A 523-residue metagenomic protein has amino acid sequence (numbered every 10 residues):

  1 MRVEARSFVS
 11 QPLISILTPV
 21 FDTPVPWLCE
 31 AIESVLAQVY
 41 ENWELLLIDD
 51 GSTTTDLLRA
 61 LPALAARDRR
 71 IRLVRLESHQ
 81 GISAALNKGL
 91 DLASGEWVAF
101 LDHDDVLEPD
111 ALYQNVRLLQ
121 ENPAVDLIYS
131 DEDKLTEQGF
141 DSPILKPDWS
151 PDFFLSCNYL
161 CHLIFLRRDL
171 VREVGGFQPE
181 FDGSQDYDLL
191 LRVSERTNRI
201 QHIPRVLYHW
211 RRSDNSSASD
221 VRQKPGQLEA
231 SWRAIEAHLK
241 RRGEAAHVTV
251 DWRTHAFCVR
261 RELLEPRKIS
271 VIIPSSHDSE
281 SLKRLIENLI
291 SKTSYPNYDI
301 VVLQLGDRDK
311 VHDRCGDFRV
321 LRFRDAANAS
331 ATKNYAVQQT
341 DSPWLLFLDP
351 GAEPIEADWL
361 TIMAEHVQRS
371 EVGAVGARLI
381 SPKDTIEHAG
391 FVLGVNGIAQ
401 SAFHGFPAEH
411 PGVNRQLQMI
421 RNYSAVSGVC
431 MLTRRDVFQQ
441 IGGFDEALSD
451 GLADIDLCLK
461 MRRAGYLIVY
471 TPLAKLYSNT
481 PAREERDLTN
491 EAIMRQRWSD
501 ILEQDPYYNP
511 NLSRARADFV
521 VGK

Functional and structural regions predicted by a protein language model:
M1-Q223, A237: Nucleotide-sugar donor-binding/catalytic module of glycosyltransferases that assemble extracellular/cell-envelope
M1-S34, E244-N288: N-proximal low-complexity "stem/linker" segments adjacent to membrane-targeting elements
M1-V9, K224-P266, K383, V395-N422 (+3 more regions): C-terminal, non-catalytic tails of nucleotide-sugar-dependent glycosyltransferases
E33-N42, E287-N297: Short, acidic, metal-binding catalytic loop of nucleotide-sugar glycosyltransferases
S83, D91, D141-F165, Q338 (+2 more regions): A recurrent flexible, glycine/aromatic-enriched loop bordering the glycosyltransferase active site that acts as
G95-V106, S342-I355: Short beta-strand-to-loop acidic/aromatic patch adjacent to the donor-nucleotide binding site
D110-D141, E353-G397: Conserved donor NDP-sugar-binding/catalytic core segment of glycosyltransferases
G175-L191, G226, E353, R421-Y477 (+1 more regions): Donor nucleotide-sugar recognition loop
